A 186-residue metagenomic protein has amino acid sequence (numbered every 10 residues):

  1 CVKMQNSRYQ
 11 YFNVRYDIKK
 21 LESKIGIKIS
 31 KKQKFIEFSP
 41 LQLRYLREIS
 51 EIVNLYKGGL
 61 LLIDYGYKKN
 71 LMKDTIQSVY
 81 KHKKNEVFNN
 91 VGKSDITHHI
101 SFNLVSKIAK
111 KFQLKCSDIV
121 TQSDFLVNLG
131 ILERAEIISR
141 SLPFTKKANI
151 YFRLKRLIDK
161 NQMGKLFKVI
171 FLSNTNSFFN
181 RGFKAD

Functional and structural regions predicted by a protein language model:
C1-F12, K57-Y65: Conserved beta-strand signature within the Rossmann-like core of class I S-adenosyl-L-methionine
K3, R15, S173: Residues at the C-termini of beta-strands that transition into short coil/loop
N6-I27: Electropositive, glycine- and tryptophan-enriched low-complexity nucleic-acid-binding patches
K20-D186: Long, Lys/Arg- and hydrophobic-enriched amphipathic alpha-helices
